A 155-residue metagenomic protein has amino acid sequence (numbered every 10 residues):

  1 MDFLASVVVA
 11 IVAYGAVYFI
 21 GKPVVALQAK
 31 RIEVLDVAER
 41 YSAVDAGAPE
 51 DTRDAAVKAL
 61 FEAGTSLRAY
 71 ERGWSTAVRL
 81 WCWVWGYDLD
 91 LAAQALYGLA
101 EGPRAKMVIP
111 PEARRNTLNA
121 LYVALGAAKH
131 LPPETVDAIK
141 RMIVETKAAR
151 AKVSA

Functional and structural regions predicted by a protein language model:
M1-G21: Membrane-embedded hydrophobic alpha-helical segments
V17-A155: Conserved non-transmembrane functional hotspots
